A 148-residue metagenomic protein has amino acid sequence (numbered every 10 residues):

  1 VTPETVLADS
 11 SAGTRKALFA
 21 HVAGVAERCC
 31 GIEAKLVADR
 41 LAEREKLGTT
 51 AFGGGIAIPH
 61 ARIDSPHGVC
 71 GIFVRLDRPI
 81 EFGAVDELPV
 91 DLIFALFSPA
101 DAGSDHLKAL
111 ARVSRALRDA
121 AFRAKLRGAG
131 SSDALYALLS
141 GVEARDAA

Functional and structural regions predicted by a protein language model:
V1-A148: Cytosolic covalent-transfer regions centered on His/Cys nucleophiles that carry phosphoryl or persulfide groups
